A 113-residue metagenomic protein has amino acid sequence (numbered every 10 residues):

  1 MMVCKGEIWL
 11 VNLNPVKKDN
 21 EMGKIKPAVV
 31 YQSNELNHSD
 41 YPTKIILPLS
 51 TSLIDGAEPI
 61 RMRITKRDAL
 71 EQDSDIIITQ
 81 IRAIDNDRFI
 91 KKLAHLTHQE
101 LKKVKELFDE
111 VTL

Functional and structural regions predicted by a protein language model:
M1, K66-L113: C-terminal terminal-subdomain/extension
N14-K18: Short, charged beta-turn/beta-strand-edge "cap" motif at the junction between a beta-strand and an adjacent loop
D19-I25, V29-K66: Compact nucleic-acid interaction/catalytic patches
